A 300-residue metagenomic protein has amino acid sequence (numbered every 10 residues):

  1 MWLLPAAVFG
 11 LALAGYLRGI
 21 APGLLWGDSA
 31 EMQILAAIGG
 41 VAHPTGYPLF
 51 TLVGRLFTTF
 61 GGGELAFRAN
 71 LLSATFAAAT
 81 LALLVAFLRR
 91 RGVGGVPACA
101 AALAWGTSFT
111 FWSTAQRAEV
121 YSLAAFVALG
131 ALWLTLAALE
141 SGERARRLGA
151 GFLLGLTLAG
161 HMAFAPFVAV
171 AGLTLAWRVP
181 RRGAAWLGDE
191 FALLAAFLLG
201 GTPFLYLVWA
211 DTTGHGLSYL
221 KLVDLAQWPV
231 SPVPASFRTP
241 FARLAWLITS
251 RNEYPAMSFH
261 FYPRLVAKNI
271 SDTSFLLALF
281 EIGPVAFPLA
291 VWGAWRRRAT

Functional and structural regions predicted by a protein language model:
W2-G10, L84-T107, F126, A145: Transmembrane-helix signature of polytopic, membrane-embedded enzymes that assemble or transfer cell-envelope glycans
L17-G19, G63-N70, A102-A125, L134 (+1 more regions): Aromatic- and kink-enriched transmembrane "portal" helix at the membrane-lumen/periplasm boundary that abuts
L35-I38, A101-L103, R146-H161, A171-T174: Membrane-interface alpha helices of multi-pass inner-membrane proteins
P48, L52, F60-A82, T114 (+1 more regions): Loop-to-helix entry region of an early transmembrane alpha helix in multi-pass inner-membrane enzymes
L71-G92, G130-L134: Transmembrane-helix motifs of polytopic, lipid-linked glycan transferases
R89-G92, A131-G149, L154-T157, L175-R181: Membrane-interface transmembrane helices that cradle and orient dolichyl/undecaprenyl
L139, P166-L198: Perimembrane helix-loop-helix junctions
L277-T300: Hydrophobic, aromatic-rich transmembrane alpha-helices and their immediate juxtamembrane boundary segments
